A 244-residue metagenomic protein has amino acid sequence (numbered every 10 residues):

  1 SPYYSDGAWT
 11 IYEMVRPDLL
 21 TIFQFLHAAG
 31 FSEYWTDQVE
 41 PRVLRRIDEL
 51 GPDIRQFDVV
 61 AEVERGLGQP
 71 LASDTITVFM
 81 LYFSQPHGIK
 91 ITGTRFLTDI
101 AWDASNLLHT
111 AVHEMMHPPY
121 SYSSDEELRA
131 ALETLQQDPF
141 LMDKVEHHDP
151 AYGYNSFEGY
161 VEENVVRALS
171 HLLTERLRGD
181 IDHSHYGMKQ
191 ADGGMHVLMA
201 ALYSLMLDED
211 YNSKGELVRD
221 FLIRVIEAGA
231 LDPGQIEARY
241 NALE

Functional and structural regions predicted by a protein language model:
S1-L50: Non-catalytic architectural context of zinc metalloproteases
A8, V43-D53, T98-W102, A151-F157: Second-shell loop/turn segments in exported
E13, L50-F57, N106, T110 (+4 more regions): Soluble non-cytosolic domains of exported or imported proteins
Y34-I91: Auxiliary, metal-adjacent structural segments of Zn-dependent hydrolase domains
I76-D103, T110, Y122-S123: Extended, well-ordered protein cores
S105-R129: Active-site recognition of the HExxH zinc-binding catalytic motif
S123-H196: Post-HExxH zinc-binding segment in Zn-dependent metallohydrolases
A168-E244: Pan-zinc metallopeptidase signature
